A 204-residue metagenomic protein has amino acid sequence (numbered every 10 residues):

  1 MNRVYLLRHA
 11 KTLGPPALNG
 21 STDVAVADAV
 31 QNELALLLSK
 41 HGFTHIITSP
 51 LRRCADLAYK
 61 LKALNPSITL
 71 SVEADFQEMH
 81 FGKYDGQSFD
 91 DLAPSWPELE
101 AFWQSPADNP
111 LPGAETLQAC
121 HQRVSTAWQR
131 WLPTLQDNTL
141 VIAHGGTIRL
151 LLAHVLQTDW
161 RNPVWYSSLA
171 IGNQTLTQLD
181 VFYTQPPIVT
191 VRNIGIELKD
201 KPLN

Functional and structural regions predicted by a protein language model:
M1-N2, M79-D91, A153-N204: Acidic, low-complexity terminal tails and accessory targeting/binding regions of phosphate-metabolizing enzymes
N2-L61, G113-V124: Loop-to-helix element that buttresses phosphate recognition and phosphoryl-transfer chemistry
V4, L135-G146: Generic beta-sheet signal
A35-E100: Phosphate-coordination/substrate-recognition cap region in phosphate-metabolizing enzymes
K40-G42, W131-N138: Glycine-rich phosphate-binding loop signature in dinucleotide/nucleotide-binding domains
K60-L64, R130, H154-T158: Active-site catalytic microenvironments for nucleophilic, acid-base chemistry
L99-A119: Short glycine/proline- and acidic residue-enriched helix-loop micro-motifs that form flexible lids or anion-recognition
G145-R149, T175: GST superfamily/GST-like fold recognition
